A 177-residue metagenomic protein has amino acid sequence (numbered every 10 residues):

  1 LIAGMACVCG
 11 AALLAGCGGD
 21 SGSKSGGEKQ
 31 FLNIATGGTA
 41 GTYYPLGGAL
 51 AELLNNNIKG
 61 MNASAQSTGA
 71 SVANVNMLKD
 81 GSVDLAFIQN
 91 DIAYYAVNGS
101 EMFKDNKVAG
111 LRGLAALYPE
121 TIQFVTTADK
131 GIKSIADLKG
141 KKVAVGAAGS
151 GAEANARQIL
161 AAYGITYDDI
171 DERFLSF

Functional and structural regions predicted by a protein language model:
L1-F31: Short, low-complexity disordered leader/linker segments with a strong preference for bacterial N-terminal type II
S21, I132, G164: Phosphate/pyrophosphate-binding loops at sites that engage ATP/ADP/AMP, CoA/4′-phosphopantetheine, polyphosphate
G26-K139, A144-A147: Short, glycine-/small- and polar/acidic-enriched structural segments that line small-molecule recognition paths
L50-K59, M102, E153-D171: Ligand-binding cleft/hinge of the Venus flytrap
S134, A152-N155, S176: Internal, well-ordered alpha-helical segments in soluble enzyme and binding-protein domains
K142-Q158: Ligand-binding clefts/hinges and TM-proximal coupling segments of bilobed small-molecule sensing domains
D171-F177: Short, intrinsically disordered, charge-balanced linker/junction segments flanking boundaries in proteins
